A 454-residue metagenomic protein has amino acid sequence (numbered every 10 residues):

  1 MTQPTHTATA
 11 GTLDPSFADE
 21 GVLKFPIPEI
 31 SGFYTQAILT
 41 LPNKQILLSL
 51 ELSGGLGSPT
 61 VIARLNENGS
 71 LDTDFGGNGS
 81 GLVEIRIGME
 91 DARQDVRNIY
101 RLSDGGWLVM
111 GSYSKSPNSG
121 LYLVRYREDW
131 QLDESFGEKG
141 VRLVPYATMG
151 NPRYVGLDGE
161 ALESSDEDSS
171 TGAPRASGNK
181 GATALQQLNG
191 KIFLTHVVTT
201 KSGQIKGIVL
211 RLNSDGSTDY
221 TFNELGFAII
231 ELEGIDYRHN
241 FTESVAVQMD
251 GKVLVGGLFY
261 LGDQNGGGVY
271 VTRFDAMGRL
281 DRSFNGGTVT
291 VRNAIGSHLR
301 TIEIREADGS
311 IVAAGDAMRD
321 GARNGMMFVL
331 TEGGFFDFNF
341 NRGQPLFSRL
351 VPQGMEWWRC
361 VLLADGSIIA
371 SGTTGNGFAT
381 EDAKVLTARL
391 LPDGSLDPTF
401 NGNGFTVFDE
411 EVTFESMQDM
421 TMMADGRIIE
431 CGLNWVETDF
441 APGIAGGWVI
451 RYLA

Functional and structural regions predicted by a protein language model:
M1-A454: Extracytoplasmic mature domains of secreted or surface-exposed proteins
